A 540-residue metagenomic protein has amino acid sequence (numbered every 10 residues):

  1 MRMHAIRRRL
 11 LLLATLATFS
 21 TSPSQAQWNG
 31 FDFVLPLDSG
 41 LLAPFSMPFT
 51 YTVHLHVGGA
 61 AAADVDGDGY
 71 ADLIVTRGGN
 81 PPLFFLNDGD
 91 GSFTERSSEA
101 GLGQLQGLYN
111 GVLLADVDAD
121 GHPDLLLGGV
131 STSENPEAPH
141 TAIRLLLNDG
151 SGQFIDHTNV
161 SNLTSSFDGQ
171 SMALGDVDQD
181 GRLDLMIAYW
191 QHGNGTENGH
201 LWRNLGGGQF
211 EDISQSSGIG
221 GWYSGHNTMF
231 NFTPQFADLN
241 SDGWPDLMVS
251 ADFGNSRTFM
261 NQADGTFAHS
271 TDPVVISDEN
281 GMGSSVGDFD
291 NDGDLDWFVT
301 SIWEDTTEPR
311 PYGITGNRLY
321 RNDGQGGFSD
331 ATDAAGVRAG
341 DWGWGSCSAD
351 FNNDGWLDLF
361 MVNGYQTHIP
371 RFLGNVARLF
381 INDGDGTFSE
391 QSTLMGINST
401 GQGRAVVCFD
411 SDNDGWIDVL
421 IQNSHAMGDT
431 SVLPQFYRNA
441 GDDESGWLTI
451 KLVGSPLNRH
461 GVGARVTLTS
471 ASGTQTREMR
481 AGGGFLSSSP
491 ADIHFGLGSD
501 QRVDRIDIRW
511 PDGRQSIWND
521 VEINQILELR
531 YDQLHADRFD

Functional and structural regions predicted by a protein language model:
A26-L55, L86-G107, L146-F167, W202-M229 (+7 more regions): Blade-edge motifs of beta-propeller repeat domains
S39, A43, M47-P48, T387-Q533: Gly/Ser/Thr/Pro-enriched helix-cap/hinge segments flanking short amphipathic alpha-helices
G40-T76: Beta-strand-rich domains and repeat architectures in extracellular enzymes and scaffolds, especially beta-propellers
H56-G67, L86, Y109-A119, V160-S161 (+10 more regions): Beta-propeller blade termini
D68, D72, D120, D124 (+10 more regions): Acidic carboxylate motifs that coordinate Ca2+ or other divalent cations, activating on Asp/Glu
L73-R77, L125-G129, L185-Y189, L247-A251 (+4 more regions): Hydrophobic beta-strand segments that make up the repeating blades of beta-propeller and related beta-repeat
N80, S131-N135, Q191-N194, G254 (+3 more regions): Short glycine/acidic-enriched loop and turn motifs that connect beta-strands
T158-R257, I276-S285: Solenoidal tandem-repeat scaffolds enriched in leucines and small polar residues
